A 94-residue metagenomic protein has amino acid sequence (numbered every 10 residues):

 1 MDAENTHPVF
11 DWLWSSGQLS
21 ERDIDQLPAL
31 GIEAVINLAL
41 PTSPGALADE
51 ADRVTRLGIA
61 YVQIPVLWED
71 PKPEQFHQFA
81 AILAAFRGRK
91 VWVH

Functional and structural regions predicted by a protein language model:
D2-L19: Boundary/entry segment of secreted carbohydrate-active catalytic domains
W14-K90: Cysteine-based protein phosphatase catalytic domain of the PTP/DSP
W92-H94: ATP phosphate-binding P-loop of adenylate-forming
